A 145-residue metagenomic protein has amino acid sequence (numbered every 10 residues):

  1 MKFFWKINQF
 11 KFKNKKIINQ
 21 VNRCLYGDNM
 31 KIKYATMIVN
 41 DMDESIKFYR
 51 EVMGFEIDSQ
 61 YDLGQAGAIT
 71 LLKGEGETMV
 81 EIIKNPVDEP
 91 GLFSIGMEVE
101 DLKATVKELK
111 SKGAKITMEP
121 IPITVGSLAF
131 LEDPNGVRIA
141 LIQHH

Functional and structural regions predicted by a protein language model:
Q20-I46, L92-I95: N-terminal beta-strand motif that seeds the catalytic metal site of vicinal oxygen chelate
L25-D28, V106-H145: Vicinal oxygen chelate
T36-E77: Core segments of cupin and vicinal oxygen chelate
D41-M42, E100-K103: Helix N-cap motif at beta-to-alpha junctions
G64-A68, E89-G91, I123-S127: Short acidic/glycine-enriched loop/turn segments that link adjacent beta-strands
I69, M79, G96, L128-F130: Short hydrophobic/aromatic beta-strand element in the GNAT-like acyltransferase core that lines or flanks the acyl-donor
